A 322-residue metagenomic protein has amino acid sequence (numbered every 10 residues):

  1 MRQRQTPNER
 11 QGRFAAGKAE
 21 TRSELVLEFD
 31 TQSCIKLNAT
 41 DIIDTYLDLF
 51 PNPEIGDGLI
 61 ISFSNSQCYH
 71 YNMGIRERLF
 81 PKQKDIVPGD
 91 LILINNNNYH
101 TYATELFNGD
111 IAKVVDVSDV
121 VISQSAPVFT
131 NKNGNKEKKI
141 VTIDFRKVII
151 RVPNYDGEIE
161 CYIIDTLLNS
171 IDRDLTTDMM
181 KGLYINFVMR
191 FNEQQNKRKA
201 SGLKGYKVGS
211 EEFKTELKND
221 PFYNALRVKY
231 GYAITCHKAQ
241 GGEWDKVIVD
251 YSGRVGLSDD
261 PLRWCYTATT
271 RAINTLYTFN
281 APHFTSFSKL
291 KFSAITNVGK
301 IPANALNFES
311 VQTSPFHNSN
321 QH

Functional and structural regions predicted by a protein language model:
M1-V115, D119-M179: Conserved helicase motor core of P-loop NTPases
T6, N318-Q321: Short, intrinsically disordered, charge-balanced linker/junction segments flanking boundaries in proteins
T130-N318: C-terminal accessory regions
